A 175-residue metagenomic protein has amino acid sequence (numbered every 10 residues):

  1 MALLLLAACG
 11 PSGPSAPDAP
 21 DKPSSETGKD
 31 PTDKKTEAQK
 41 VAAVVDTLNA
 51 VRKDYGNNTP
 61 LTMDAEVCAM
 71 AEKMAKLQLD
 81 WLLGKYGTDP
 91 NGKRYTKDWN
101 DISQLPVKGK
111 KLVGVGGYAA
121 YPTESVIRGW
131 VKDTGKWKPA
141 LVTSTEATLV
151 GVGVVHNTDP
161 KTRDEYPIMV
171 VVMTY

Functional and structural regions predicted by a protein language model:
M1-A2: Sec-dependent N-terminal signal peptides
L5-A8: C-terminal motif of bacterial Sec signal peptides marking the signal peptidase cleavage site
G10-G13: Bacterial signal peptide processing site
S15-D18: N-terminal prepro-regions of secreted/extracellular proteins
T27-Q39, D54-M63, K111-R128: Second-shell loop/turn segments in exported
T32-I102, T145-V150: Short, well-ordered surface patches within globular domains
R94-Y175: A well-ordered secondary-structure block
